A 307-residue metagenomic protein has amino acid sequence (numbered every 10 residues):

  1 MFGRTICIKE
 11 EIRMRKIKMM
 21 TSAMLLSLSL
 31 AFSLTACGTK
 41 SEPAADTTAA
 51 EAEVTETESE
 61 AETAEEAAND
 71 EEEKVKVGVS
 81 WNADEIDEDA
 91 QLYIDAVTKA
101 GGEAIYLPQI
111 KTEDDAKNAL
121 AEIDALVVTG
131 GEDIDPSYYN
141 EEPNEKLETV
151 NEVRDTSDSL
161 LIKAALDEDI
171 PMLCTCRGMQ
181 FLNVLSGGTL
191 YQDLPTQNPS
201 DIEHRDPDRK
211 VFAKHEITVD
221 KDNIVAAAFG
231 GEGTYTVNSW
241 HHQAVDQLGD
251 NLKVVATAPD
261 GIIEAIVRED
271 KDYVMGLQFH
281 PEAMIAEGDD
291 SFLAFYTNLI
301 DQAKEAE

Functional and structural regions predicted by a protein language model:
M1-R13: Short, Lys/Arg-enriched N-terminal segments with co-localized hydrophobic residues within the first ~10-30 amino acids
R13-M24: Bacterial N-terminal signal peptides that target proteins for export
S33-A36: C-terminal motif of bacterial Sec signal peptides marking the signal peptidase cleavage site
G38-S41: Bacterial signal peptide processing site
A45-W81: Post-signal peptide N-terminal segment of mature Sec-exported envelope proteins
A68-L173, N183-G188, T196-F229, D246-V255 (+3 more regions): N-terminal beta1-alpha1 cap of cysteine-dependent amidohydrolase-like domains
C176, H241, H280: Active-site glycine-centered loops adjacent to acidic/histidine catalytic or metal-binding residues that shape
N238-H242, D246: A glycine-rich beta-turn/hairpin centered on an aromatic-Pro dipeptide
